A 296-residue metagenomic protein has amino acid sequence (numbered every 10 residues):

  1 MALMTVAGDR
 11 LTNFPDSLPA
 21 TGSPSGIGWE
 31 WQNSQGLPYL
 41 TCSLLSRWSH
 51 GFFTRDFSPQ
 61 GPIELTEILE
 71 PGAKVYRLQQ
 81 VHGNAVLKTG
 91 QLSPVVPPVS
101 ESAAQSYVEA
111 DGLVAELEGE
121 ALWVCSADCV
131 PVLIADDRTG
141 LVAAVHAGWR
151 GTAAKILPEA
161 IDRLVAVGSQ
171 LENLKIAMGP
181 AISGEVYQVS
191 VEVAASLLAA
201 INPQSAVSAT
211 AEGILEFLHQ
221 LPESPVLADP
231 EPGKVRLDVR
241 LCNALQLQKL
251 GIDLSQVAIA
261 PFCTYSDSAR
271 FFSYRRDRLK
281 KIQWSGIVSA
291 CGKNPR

Functional and structural regions predicted by a protein language model:
M1-R296: Active-site microenvironment for binding and transforming phosphate-containing groups
